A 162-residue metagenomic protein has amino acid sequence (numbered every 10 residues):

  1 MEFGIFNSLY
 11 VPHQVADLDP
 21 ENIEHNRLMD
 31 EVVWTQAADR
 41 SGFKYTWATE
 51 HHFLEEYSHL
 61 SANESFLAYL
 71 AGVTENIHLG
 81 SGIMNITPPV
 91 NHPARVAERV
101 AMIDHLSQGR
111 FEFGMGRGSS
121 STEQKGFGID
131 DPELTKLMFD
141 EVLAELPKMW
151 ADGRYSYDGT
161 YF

Functional and structural regions predicted by a protein language model:
M1-S81: N-terminal beta1-alpha1-beta2 module of alpha/beta enzyme domains
E2-E24, P88-Y161: Flexible, glycine-rich active-site loops centered on histidine and acidic residues that chelate a metal or position
H52, M84, G118: Catalytic metal-binding/acid-base residues of hydrolase active sites
L54-Y57, T87-N91: Short active-site-adjacent helix-start/loop capping segments
H78-I83, E112-G116: A short, GP-enriched loop/loop-strand-helix hinge that lies immediately N-terminal to, or at the N-terminal rim
